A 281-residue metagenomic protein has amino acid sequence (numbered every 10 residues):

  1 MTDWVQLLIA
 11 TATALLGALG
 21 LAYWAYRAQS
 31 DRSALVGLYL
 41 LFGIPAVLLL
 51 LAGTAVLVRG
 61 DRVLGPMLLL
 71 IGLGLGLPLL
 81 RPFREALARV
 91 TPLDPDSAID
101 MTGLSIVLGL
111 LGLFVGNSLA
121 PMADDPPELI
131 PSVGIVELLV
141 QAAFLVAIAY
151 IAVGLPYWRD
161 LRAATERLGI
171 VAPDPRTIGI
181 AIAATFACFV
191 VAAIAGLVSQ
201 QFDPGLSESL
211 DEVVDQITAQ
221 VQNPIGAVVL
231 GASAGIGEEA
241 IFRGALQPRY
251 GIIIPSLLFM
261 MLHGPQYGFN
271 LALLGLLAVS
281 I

Functional and structural regions predicted by a protein language model:
M1-G37, L50-V58, T185-I281: Transmembrane helix-loop-helix hairpins at the membrane interface of multi-pass integral membrane proteins
T2-V5, R89-V107, L111-F144, V153-S233: Juxtamembrane helix-loop-helix connectors linking adjacent transmembrane helices in multi-pass membrane enzymes
Q6-T13, R59-G74, I130-I148, A184-T185: Alpha-helical transmembrane segments
G17-R27, M67-R89, I148-L161: Membrane-water interface of transmembrane alpha-helices
R32-F42, A98-G103: Membrane-interfacial loop-to-transmembrane alpha-helix junctions, especially the N-terminal start
L40-L57, G109-N117: A generic, lipid-embedded transmembrane alpha helix
L57-V58, R84-L93, L271-L273: A cytosolic-side transmembrane-helix exit/cap motif
G72-F83, I106-A120, C188, L257-H263: C-terminal halves and exits of single transmembrane alpha-helices
